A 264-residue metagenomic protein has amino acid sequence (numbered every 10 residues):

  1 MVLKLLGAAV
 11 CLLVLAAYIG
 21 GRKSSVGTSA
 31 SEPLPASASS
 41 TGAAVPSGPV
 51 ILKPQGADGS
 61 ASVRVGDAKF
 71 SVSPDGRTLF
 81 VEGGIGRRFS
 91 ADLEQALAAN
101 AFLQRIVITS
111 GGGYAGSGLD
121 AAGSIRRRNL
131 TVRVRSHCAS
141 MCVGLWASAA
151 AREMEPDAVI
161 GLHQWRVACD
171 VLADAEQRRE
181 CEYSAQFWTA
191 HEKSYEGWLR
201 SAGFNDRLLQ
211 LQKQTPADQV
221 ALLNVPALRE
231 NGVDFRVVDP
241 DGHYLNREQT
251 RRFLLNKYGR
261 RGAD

Functional and structural regions predicted by a protein language model:
V2-G21: Hydrophobic membrane-insertion alpha-helices, especially the h-region of bacterial N-terminal signal peptides
S25-G56: Juxtamembrane proline-rich low-complexity "stalk" or linker regions positioned immediately after a signal peptide
L34, D58-D92: STAS-typified acidic loop motif
T78-I85, V107-G113, N129-R135, R178-Q186 (+1 more regions): Second-shell loop/turn segments in exported
S90-L97, G118-A122, R126, V143 (+6 more regions): Extracytoplasmic/secreted envelope proteins and their assembly/folding machinery, especially bacterial periplasmic
Q104-S110, R133-H137, E155-A158, N205-T215 (+1 more regions): Surface-exposed patches in mature extracellular/periplasmic domains of secreted proteins
S117, R126-V167: Glycine-rich beta-to-alpha active-site loop
C169-R261: Charged, glycine-interspersed solvent-exposed loop segments at helix/strand-loop junctions that cap or gate access
